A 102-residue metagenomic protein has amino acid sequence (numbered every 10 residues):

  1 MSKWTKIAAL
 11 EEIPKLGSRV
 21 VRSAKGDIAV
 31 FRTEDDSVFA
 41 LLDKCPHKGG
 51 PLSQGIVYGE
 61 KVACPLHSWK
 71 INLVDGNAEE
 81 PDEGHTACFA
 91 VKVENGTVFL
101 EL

Functional and structural regions predicted by a protein language model:
M1-A8, L66-N77: Short, basic/low-complexity N-terminal boundary segments at the transition from targeting/disordered tails
M1-G59, H85-L102: N-terminal pre-ligand scaffold of iron-sulfur
C45, C64-H67: Short cysteine clusters
P51-Y58, W69-E80: Iron-sulfur (Fe-S) cluster-binding segments and ferredoxin-like electron-carrier domains, especially [2Fe-2S]
G59-P65, A78-A87: Short cysteine/histidine-rich metal-coordination sites, predominantly Zn2+-binding motifs
